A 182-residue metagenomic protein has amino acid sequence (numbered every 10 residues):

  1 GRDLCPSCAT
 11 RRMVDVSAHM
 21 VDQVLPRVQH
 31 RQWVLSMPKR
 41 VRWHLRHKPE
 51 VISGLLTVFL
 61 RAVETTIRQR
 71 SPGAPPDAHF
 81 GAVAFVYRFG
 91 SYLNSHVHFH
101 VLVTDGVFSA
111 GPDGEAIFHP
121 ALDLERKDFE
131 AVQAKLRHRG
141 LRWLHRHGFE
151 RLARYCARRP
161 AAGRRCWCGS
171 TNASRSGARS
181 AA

Functional and structural regions predicted by a protein language model:
G1-A182: Beta->alpha loop/short-helix hinge microenvironment recognizer with preference for catalytic Tyr/His contexts
